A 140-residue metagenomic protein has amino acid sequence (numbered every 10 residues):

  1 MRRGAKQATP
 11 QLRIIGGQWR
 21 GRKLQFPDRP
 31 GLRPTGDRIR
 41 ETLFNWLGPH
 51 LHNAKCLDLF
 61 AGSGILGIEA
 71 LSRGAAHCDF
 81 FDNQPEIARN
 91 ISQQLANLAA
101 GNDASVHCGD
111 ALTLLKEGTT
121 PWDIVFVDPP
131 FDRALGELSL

Functional and structural regions predicted by a protein language model:
M1-L140: Class I S-adenosyl-L-methionine-dependent methyltransferase catalytic core
